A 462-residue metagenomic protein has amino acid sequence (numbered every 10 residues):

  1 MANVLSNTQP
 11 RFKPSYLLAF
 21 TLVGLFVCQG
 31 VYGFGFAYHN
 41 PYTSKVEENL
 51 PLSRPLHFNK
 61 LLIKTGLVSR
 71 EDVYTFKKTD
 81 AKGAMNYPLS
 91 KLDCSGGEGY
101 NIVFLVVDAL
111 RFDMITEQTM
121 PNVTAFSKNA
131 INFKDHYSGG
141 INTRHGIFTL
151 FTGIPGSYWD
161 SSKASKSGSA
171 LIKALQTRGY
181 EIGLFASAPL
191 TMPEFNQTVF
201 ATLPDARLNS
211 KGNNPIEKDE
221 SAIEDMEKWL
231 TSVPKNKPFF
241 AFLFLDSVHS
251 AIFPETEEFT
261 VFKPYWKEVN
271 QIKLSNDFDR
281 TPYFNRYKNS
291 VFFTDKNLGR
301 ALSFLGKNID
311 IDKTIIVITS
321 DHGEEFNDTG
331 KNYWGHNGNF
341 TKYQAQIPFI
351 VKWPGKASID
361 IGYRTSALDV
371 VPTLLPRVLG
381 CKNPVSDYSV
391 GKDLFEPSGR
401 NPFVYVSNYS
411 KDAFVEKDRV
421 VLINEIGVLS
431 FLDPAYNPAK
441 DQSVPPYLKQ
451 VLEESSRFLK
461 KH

Functional and structural regions predicted by a protein language model:
A2-T43, C94, L190, S303-I309 (+1 more regions): Membrane-interface soluble catalytic domains
L25, Q29-N270, G391: Active-site-proximal alpha/beta segments of enzymes that process anionic O-linked groups
L52, E224-T231, K267-T314: A long, amphipathic alpha-helix that forms part of the scaffold/cap immediately adjacent to metal-dependent active
A109-F112, G139-I141, P155-G156, A188-T191 (+7 more regions): Short, solvent-exposed loop/turn segments at secondary-structure junctions
P121, K166-S169, K173, E220-E224 (+5 more regions): A structural signal for well-ordered alpha-helical segments within the folded catalytic domains of diverse enzymes
I141-T152, L274-S275, Y333-V385: Substrate-binding rim/cap in mid-to-C-terminal beta-strand-loop elements of soluble/periplasmic
S157, P282-Y283, W353-S358: Flexible glycine/proline-enriched surface loops and loop-helix/loop-strand junctions
G306-P354: Histidine-centered active-site microenvironments of extracellular/periplasmic hydrolases and transferases
